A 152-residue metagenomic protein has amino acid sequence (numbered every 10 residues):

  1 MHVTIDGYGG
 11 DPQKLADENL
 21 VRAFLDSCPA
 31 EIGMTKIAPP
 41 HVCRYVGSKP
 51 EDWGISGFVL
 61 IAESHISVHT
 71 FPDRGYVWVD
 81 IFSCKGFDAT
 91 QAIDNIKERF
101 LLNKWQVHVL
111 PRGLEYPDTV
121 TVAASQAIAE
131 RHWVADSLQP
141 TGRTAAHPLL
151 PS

Functional and structural regions predicted by a protein language model:
M1-S152: Polybasic/polar functional segments that serve as interface/processing modules
